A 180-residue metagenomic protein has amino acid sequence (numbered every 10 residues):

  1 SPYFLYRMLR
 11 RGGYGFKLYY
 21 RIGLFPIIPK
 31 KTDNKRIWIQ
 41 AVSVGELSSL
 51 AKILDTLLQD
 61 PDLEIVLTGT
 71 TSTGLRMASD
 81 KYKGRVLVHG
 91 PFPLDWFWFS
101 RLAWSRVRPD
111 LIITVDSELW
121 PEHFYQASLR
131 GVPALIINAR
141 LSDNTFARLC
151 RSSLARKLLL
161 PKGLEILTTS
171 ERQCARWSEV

Functional and structural regions predicted by a protein language model:
L5-I27, K31-V180: Active-site and donor-binding regions of nucleotide-sugar-utilizing enzymes
